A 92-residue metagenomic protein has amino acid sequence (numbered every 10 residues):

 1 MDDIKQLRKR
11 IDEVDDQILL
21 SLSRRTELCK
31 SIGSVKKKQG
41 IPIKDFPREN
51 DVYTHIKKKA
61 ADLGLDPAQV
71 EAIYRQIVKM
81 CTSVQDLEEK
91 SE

Functional and structural regions predicted by a protein language model:
M1-E92: Domain-level signature for soluble enzymes in the chorismate/prephenate branch of the shikimate pathway
